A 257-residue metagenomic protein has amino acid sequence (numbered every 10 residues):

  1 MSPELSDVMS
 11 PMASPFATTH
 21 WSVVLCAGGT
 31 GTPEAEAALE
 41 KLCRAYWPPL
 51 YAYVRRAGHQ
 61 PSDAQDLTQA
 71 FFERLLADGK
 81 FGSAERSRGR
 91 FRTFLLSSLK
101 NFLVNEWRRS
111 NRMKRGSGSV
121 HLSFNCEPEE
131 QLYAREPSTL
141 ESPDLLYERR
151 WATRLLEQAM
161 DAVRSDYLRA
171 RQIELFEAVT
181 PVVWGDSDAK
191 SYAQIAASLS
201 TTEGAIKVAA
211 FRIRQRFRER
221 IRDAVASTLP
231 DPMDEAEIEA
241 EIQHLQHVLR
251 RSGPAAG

Functional and structural regions predicted by a protein language model:
M1-G257: Intrinsic, short, N-terminal disordered tails of RNA polymerase sigma-factor systems
